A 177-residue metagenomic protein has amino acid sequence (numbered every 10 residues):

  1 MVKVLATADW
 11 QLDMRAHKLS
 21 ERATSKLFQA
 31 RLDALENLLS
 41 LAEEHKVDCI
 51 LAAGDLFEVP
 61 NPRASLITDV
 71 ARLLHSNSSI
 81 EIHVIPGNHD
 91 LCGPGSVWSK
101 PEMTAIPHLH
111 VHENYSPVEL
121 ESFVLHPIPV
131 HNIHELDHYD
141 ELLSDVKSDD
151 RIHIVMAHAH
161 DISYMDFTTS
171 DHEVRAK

Functional and structural regions predicted by a protein language model:
M1-L5: Extreme N-terminal starter segment of soluble prokaryotic enzymes
T7, A53, I85, H126-I128 (+1 more regions): Short hydrophobic segments within beta-strands
A8-D13: Short polar catalytic/cofactor-binding loops
A16, P62-R63, S79, D140 (+1 more regions): Non-transmembrane, interaction-prone segments in cytosolic or luminal domains
A16-R22, D166-T169: Short acidic, glycine/proline-rich loop/turn micro-motifs
S20-P117: Core catalytic region of metal-dependent phosphoesterases/phosphodiesterases, especially metallo-beta-lactamase-like
D90-A176: Conserved catalytic scaffold of divalent metal-dependent phosphoesterases
